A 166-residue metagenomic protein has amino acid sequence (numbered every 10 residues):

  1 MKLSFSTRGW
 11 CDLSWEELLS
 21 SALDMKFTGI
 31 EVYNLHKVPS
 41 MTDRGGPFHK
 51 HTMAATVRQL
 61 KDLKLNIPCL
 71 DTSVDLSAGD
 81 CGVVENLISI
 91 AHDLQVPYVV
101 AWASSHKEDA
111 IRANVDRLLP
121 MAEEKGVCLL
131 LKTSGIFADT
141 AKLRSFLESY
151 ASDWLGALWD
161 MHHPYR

Functional and structural regions predicted by a protein language model:
M1-P97, E123, S152: N-terminal pre-domain/capping segments
S6-W10, Y33-K37, T72-D75, A103-H106 (+3 more regions): Active-site beta-loop-alpha junctions enriched in small/polar residues
R8, N114, L118-L119: Short, flexible segments with low predicted structural confidence
L13-S14, A78, D109, A138-A141: Residues that form or flank phosphate/diphosphate-binding pockets in enzymes that use nucleotide phosphates
E17, H36, R117-R166: Acidic/histidine-rich catalytic cores of soluble enzymes
P39, F48-H51, K107-D116, T140-A141: Active-site-adjacent beta->alpha loops and helix N-cap segments on the catalytic face of soluble alpha/beta enzymes
D43, D80-C81, I111-R112, A141-K142 (+1 more regions): Short, well-ordered secondary-structure micro-motifs
A91-D109, K125, L130-S134, D153: Active-site groove signature of glycoside hydrolases
